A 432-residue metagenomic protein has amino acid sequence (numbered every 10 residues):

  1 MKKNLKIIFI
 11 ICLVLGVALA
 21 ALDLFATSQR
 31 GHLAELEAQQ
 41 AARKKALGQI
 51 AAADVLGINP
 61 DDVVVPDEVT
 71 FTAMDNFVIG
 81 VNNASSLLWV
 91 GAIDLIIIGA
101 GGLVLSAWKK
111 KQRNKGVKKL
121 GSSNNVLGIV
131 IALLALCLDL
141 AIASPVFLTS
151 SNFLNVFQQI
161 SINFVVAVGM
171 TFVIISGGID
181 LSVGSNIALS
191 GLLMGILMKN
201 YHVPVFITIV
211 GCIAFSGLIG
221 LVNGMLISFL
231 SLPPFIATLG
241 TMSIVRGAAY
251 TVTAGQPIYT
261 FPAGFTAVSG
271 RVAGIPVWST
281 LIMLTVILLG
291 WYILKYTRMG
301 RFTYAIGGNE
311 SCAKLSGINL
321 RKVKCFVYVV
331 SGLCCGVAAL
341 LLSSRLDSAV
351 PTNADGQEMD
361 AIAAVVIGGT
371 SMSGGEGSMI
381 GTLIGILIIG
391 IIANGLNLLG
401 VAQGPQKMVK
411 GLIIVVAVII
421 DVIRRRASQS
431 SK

Functional and structural regions predicted by a protein language model:
K3-L13, L22-D23, S86-D94, G101-L134 (+2 more regions): Cytosolic-side transmembrane-helix boundaries in multi-pass membrane proteins
A73-G80, L230, P234-T297, V323-F326 (+3 more regions): Transmembrane helix-bundle core of multi-pass membrane transporters and related energy-transducing complexes
W89-A92, Q159, P234, I275-M283 (+3 more regions): Loop-to-transmembrane alpha-helix initiation sites
L136-Y201, M225-S231, V365, G369-M379 (+1 more regions): Single transmembrane alpha-helix segments in multi-pass membrane proteins
I160-G169, S185, L189, G217-V222 (+5 more regions): Hydrophobic alpha-helical segments embedded in the membrane of multi-pass proteins
H202-M242, T285, I384-G385: Alpha-helical transmembrane segments within multi-pass membrane transporters and channels
V203-I209, L218-N223, A273-A349: Helix-loop-helix "hairpin" substructures at the membrane interface of multi-pass membrane proteins
C335, R345-G411: Transmembrane alpha-helical segments in multi-pass inner-membrane proteins
